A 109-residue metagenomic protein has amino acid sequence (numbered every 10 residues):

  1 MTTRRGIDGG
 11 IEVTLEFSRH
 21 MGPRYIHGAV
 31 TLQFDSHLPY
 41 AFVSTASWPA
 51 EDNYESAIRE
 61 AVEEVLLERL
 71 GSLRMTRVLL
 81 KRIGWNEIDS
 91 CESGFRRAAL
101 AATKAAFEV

Functional and structural regions predicted by a protein language model:
M1-V109: Accessory interaction regions appended to the cores of large information-processing enzymes
